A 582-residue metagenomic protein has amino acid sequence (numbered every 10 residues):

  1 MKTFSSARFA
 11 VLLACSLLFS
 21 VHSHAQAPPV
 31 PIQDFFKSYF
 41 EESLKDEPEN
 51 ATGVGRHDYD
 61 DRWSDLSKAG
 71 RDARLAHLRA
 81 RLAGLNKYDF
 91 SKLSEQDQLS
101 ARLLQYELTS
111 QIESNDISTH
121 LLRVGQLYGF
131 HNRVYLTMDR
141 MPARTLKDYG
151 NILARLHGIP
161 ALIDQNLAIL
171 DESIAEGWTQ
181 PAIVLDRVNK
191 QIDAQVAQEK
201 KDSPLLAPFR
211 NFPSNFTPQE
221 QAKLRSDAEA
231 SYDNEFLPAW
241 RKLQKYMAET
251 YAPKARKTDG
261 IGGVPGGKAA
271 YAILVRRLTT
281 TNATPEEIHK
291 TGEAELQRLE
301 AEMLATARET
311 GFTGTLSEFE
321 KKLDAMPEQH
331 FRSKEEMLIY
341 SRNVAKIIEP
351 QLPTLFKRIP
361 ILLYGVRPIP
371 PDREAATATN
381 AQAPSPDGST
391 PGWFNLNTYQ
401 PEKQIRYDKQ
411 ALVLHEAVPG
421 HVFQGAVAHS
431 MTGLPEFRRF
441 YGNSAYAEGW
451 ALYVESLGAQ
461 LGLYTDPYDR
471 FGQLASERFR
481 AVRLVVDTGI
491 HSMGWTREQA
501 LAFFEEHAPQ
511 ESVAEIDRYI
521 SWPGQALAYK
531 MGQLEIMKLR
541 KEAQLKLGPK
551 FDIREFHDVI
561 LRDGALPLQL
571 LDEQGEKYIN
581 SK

Functional and structural regions predicted by a protein language model:
M1-V11: Bacterial N-terminal signal peptides that target proteins for export
S5-S6, S20-S23: Serine residues within intrinsically disordered or low-complexity segments
A10-S20: Bacterial N-terminal signal peptides
A25-K582: N-terminal maturation segment of proteins
